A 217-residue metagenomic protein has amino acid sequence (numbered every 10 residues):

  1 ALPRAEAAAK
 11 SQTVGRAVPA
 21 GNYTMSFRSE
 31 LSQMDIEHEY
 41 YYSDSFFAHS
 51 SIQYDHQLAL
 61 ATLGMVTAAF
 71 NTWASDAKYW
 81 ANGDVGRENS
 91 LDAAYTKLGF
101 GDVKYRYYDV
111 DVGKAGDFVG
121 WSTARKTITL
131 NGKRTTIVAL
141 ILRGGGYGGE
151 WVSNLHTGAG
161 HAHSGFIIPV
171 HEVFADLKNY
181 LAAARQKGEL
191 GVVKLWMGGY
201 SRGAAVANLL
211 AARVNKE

Functional and structural regions predicted by a protein language model:
L2-G113: N-terminal low-complexity, Ser/Thr- and acidic-residue-enriched intrinsically disordered segments
S90-G198, L209-E217: A conserved cap/lid and substrate-binding interface adjacent to the catalytic center of lipid-processing enzymes
S201-V206: Active-site loop->helix "elbow" adjoining a glycine-rich segment at hydrolase catalytic centers
